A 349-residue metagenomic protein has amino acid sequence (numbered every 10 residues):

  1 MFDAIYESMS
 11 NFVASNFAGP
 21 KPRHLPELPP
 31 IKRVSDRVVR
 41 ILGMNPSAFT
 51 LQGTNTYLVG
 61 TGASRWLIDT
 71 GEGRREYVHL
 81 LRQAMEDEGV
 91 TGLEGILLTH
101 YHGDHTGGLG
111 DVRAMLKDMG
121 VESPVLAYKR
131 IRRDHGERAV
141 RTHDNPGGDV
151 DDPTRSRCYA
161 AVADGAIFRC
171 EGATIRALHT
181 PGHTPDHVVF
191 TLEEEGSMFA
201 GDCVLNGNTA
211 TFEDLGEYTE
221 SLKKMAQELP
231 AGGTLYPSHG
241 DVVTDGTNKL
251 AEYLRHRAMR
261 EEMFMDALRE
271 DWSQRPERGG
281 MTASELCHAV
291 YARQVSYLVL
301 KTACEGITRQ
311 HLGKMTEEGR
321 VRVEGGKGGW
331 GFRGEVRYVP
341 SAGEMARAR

Functional and structural regions predicted by a protein language model:
M1-D36, K117-S123, E137-G148, V323-R349: Eukaryotic N-terminal low-complexity, Ser/Thr- and Lys/Arg-rich leader segments that predominantly function as
F2-A4, S8, R269-R349: C-terminal regulatory/interaction regions
H24-E88, V189-G201: Conserved beta-strand hairpin/beta-sheet module of binuclear metal-dependent hydrolase folds, prominently
Q52, E72-G172: Active-site HxH/HxHxD metal-binding segment of metal-dependent hydrolases
R65, E72-R74, N145, V150-P153 (+4 more regions): Metallo-beta-lactamase
L80-Q83, D111, K224, M263 (+1 more regions): Alpha-helical elements of Rossmann-like donor-binding domains used by nucleotide-donor carbohydrate transfer enzymes
T99-H105, H183, H239, H311: Histidine-centered divalent metal-coordination motifs
T106, Y218, L222, T308: Aromatic/hydrophobic pocket-lining residues that form the small-molecule binding cavity in soluble enzyme cores
